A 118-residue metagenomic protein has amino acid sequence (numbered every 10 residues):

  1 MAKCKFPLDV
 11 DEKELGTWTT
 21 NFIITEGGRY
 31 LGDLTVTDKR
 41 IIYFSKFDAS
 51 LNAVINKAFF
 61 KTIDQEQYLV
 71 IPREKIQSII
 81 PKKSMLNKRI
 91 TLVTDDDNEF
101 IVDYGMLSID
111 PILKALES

Functional and structural regions predicted by a protein language model:
M1-A53, T62-I63, Y68-L69, F100 (+1 more regions): Anionic N-terminal interaction surfaces
T25-E26, S84-L86: Short glycine/serine/proline-enriched coil/turn segments at secondary-structure junctions
I41, E66-S84: Phosphoinositide-dependent membrane-docking surfaces
S50-A53, N87-R89, S108-I112: A short local loop/turn or secondary-structure capping micro-motif enriched for an aromatic residue
K57-F59: Short, compositionally biased
R89-D96: Short, acidic/hydrophobic/Gly-rich beta-strand patch recurrent on exposed beta strands that often constitutes part
D96-P111: Canonical phosphoinositide-binding patch of PH/PH-like domains
